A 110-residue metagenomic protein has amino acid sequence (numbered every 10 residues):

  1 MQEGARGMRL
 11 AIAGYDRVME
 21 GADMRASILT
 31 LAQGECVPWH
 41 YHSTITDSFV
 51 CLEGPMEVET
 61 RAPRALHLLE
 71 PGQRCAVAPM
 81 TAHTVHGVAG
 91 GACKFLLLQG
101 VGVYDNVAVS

Functional and structural regions predicted by a protein language model:
M1-I28, P38-W39, P71, C75-A76 (+1 more regions): A short, N-terminal "cap"/entry segment at the start of jelly-roll beta-barrel domains of the cupin/DSBH fold
A22-D23, T44, P63, G90-G91: Short strand-connecting beta-turns/loops that link adjacent beta-strands
I28, S48, R64-L66: Short, surface-exposed secondary-structure edge patches
L31-A32, S43-V58, G100: Short, conserved beta-strand element in jelly-roll/cupin
W39, V58-E59, V77, H83-G90: Short beta-strand His + acidic residue motifs that chelate non-heme Fe in jelly-roll/DSBH and cupin folds
S48, A76, G91-N106: A short hydrophobic beta-strand segment most commonly corresponding to one strand of the jelly-roll/cupin
P63-P79: Short acidic-glycine-tyrosine-enriched beta hairpin
